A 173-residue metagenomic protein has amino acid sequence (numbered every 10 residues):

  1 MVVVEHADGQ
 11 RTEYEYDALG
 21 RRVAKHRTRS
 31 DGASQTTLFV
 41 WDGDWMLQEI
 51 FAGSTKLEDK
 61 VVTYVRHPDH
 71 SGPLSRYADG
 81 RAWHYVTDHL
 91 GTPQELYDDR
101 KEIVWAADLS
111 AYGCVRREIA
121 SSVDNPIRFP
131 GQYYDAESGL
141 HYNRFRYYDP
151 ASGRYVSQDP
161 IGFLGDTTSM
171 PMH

Functional and structural regions predicted by a protein language model:
M1, R22, M46, K56 (+5 more regions): Residue-level detector of beta-propeller blades
M1-E15: Surface-exposed extracellular loop regions of Gram-negative outer-membrane beta-barrel proteins
V3-E5, K25-R27, E49, R76 (+3 more regions): Beta-strand-dense domains in secreted/periplasmic systems and polymorphic toxin scaffolds
A7-G9, S30-G32, L57-D59, G80: Glycine-centered tight beta-turn/hairpin loop motif at sheet-sheet or coil-to-beta transitions
T12-R21, T36-W45, V61-S71, W83-G91 (+3 more regions): Aromatic-rich beta-strand edge motifs centered on tyrosine
D31-G32, S75-F145, A151: A motif-centric feature for acidic-aromatic and gly/ser/thr-rich catalytic loops and repeats
I161-L164: Immediate flanking context of iron-sulfur cluster ligation sites
D166-T168: Short, solvent-exposed linear patches
